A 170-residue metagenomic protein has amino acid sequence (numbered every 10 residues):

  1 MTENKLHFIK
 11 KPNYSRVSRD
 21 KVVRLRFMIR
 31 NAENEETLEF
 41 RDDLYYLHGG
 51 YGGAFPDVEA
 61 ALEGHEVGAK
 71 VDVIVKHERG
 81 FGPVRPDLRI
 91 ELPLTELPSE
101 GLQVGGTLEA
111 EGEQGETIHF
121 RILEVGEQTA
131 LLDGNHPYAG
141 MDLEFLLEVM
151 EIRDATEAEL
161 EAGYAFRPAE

Functional and structural regions predicted by a protein language model:
M1-E170: FKBP-type peptidyl-prolyl cis-trans isomerases
